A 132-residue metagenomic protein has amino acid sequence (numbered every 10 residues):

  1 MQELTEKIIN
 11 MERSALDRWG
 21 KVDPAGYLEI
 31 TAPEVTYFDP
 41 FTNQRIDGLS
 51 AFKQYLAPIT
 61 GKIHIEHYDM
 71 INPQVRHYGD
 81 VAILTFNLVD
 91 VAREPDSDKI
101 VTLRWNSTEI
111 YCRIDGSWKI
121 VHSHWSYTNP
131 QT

Functional and structural regions predicted by a protein language model:
M1-I30, T36-T132: A beta-strand edge to alpha-helix "cap/lid" segment located at domain peripheries
